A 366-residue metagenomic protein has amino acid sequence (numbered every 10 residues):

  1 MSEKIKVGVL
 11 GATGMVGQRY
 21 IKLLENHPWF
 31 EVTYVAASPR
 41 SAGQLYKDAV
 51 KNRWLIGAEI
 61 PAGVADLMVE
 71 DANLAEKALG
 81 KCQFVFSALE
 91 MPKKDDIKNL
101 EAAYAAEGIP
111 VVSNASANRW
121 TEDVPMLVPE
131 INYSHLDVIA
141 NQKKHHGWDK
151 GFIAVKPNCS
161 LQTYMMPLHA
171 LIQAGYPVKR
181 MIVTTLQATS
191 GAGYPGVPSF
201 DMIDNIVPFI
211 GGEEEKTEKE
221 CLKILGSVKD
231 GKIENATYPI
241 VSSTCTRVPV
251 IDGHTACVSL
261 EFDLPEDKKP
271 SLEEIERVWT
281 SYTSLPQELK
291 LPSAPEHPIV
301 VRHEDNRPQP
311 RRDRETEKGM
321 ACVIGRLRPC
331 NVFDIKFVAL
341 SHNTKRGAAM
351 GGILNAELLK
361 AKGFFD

Functional and structural regions predicted by a protein language model:
S2-M202, I206-F209, I240, C322 (+3 more regions): N-terminal Rossmann-like NAD(P) cofactor-binding subdomain of oxidoreductases, focused on the glycine-rich
P177, T189-D366: Charged docking surfaces used in two-component/phosphorelay signaling
